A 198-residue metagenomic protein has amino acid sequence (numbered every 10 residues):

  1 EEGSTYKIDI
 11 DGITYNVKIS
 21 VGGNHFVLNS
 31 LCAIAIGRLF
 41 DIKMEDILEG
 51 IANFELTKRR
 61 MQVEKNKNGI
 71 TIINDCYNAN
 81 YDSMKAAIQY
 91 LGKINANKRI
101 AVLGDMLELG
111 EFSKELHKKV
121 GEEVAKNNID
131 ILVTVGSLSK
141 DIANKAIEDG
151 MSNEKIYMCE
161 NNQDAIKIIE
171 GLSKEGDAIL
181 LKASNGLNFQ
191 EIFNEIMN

Functional and structural regions predicted by a protein language model:
E1, I19-N24: A short, sequence-level motif marking secondary-structure junctions
E1-N16, Q62-E64: Acidic-glycine-rich active-site phosphate/pyrophosphate-binding loop
G12, G22-H25, L31-N198: ATP-dependent carboxylate-amine ligase
